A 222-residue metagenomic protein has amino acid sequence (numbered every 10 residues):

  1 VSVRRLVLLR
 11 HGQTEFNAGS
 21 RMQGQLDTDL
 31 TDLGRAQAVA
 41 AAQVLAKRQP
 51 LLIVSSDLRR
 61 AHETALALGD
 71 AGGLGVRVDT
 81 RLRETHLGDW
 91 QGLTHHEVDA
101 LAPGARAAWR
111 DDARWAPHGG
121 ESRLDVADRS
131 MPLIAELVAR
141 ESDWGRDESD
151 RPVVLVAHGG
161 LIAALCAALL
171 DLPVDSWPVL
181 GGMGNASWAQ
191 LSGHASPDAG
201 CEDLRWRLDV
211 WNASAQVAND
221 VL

Functional and structural regions predicted by a protein language model:
V1-R4, T85-E97, A139, D143-R151 (+1 more regions): Acidic, low-complexity terminal tails and accessory targeting/binding regions of phosphate-metabolizing enzymes
V7, Q13-L68, A113-M131: Loop-to-helix element that buttresses phosphate recognition and phosphoryl-transfer chemistry
V7, R77-D79, D209: General small-molecule cofactor/ligand-binding pocket signal
H11, H158: Short, conserved phosphate/pyrophosphate- and ester-handling motifs at nucleotide-, phospho-/glycolipid
V39-R106: Phosphate-coordination/substrate-recognition cap region in phosphate-metabolizing enzymes
P50-D57, W144-E148, P152-V156: Short glycine-rich phosphate-binding loop at a beta-alpha junction
A67, A164-A168: Active-site signature of alpha/beta-hydrolase-fold catalytic machinery across serine- and Asp/Cys-nucleophile hydrolases
G159-A163: GST superfamily/GST-like fold recognition
